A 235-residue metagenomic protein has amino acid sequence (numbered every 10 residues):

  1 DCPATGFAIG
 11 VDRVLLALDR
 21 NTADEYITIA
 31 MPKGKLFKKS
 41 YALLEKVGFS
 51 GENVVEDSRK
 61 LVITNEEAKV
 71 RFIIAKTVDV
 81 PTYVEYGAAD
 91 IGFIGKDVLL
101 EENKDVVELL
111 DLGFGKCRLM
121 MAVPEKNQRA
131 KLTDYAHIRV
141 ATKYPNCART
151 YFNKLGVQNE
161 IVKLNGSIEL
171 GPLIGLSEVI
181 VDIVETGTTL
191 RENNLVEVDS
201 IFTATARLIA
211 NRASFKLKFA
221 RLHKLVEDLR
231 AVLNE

Functional and structural regions predicted by a protein language model:
D1-E25: TRNA-recognition modules of translation machinery and tRNA-sensing kinases, especially anticodon-binding
D24-E235: Domain-level signature for soluble enzymes in the chorismate/prephenate branch of the shikimate pathway
